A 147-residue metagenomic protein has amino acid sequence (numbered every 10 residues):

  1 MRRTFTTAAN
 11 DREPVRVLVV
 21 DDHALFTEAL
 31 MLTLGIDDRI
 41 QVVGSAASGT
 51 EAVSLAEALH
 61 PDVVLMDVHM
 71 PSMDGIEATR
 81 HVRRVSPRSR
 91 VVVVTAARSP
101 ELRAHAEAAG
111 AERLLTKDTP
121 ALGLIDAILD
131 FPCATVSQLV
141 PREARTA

Functional and structural regions predicted by a protein language model:
M1-R16, L122-A147: Non-catalytic signal-transmission and effector/linker regions of two-component phosphorelay proteins
E13-L34: Conserved acidic segment of CheY-like receiver
S48-E51, D74-E77: Acidic catalytic/metal-coordinating carboxylates
E57-L59, H81-S89, A109: Conserved phosphotransfer cores of two-component systems
L59-L65: Active-site beta3 strand of CheY-like receiver
M70: Receiver (REC) domain active-site loop signature in two-component systems and cognate sites in sensor histidine kinases
E77, R98-L115, T119, G123-D126 (+1 more regions): Alpha4 helix (beta4-alpha4-beta5 surface) of REC/receiver domains from two-component response regulators
